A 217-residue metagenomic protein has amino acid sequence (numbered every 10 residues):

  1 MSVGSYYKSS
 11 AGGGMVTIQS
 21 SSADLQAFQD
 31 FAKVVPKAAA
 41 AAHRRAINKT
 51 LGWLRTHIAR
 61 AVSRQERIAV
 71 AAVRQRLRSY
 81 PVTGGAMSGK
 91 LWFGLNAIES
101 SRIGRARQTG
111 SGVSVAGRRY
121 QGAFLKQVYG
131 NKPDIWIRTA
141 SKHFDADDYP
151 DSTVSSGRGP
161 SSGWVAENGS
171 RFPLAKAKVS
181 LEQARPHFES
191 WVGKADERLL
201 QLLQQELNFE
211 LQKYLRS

Functional and structural regions predicted by a protein language model:
S2-S217: Short, Lys/Arg-rich flexible segments
